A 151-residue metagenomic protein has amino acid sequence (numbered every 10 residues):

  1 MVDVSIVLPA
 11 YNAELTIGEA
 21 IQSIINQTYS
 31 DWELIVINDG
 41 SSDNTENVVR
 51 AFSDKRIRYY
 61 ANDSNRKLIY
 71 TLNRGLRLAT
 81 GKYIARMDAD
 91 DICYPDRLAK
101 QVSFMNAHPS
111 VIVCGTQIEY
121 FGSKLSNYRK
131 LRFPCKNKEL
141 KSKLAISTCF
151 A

Functional and structural regions predicted by a protein language model:
M1-A151: Nucleotide-sugar donor-binding/catalytic module of glycosyltransferases that assemble extracellular/cell-envelope
